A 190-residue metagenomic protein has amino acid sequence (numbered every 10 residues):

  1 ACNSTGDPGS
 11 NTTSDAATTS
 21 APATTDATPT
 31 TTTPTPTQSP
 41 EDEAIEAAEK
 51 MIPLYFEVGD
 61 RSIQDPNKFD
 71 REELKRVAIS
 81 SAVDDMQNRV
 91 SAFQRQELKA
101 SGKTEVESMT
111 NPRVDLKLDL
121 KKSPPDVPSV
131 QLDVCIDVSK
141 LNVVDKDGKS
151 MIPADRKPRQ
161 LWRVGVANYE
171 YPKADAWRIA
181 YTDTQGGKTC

Functional and structural regions predicted by a protein language model:
C2-T28: Short, low-complexity, disordered segments immediately C-terminal to signal peptides in bacterial exported proteins
D7-G9, R71-V77, T184-G187: Short, highly charged C-terminal tails/helix-capping segments
T28-T33, P40, S81-F93, L118-S123 (+3 more regions): Short low-complexity stretches enriched in small and charged residues
T33-V106: Core segments of small alpha/beta cavity-forming domains
L74, D126-V130, D155, W177-I179: Glycine-rich, flexible loop segments associated with nucleotide phosphate handling
L98-D147: Surface-exposed, charged secondary-structure patches
S139-K140, V144-D145, K149-C190: Extracellularly exposed regions in secreted/surface proteins, prominently low-complexity, repeat-rich
